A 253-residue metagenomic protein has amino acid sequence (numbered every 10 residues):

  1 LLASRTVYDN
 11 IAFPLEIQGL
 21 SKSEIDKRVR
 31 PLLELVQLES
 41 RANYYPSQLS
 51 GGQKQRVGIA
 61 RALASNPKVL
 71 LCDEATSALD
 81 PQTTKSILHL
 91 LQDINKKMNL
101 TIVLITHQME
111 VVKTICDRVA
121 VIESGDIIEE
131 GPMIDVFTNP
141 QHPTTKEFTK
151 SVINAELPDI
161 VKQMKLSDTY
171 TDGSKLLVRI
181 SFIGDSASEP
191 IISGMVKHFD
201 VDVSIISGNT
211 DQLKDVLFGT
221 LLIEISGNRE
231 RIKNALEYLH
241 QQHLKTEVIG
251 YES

Functional and structural regions predicted by a protein language model:
R5-A12: Short coil-to-helix segment of the ABC ATPase nucleotide-binding domain corresponding to the Q-loop/switch region
E16, S23-S40: Conserved ABC ATPase "signature" region
Y44-S47, S65, C72: Conserved signature/switch motifs of ABC ATPase nucleotide-binding domains
I59: Hydrophobic anchor residue at the start of the ABC signature
P81-T83: Helix N-cap at the start of a conserved alpha-helix in ABC-type nucleotide-binding domains
V112-T114: A short, surface-exposed alpha-helical micro-motif characterized by mixed small hydrophobic and charged/polar residues
E130-G131, N139: ABC ATPase "signature
